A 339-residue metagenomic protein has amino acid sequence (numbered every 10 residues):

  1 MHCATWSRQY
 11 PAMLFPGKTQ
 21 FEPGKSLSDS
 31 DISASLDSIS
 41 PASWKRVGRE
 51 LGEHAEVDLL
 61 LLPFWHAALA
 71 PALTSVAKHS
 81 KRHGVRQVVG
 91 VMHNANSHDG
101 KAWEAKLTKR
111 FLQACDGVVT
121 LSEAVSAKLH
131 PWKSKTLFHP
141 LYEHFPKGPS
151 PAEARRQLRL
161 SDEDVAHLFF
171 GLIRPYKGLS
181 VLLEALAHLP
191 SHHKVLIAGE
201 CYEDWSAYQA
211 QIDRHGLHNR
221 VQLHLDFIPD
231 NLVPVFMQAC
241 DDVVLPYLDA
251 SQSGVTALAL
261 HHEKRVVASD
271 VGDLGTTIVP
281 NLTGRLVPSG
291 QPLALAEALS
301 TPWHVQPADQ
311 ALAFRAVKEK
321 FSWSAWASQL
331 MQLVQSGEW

Functional and structural regions predicted by a protein language model:
M1-H54, C201-D204: N-terminal strand-loop element at the rim of the active site of nucleotide-sugar-dependent glycosyltransferases
W6-R8, K194-Q209, D226: Glycosyltransferase donor-sugar binding loop
Q113-P149: Donor nucleotide-sugar binding/catalytic pocket of nucleotide-sugar-dependent glycosyltransferases
P146-L160: A short helix/loop element that forms part of the nucleotide-sugar donor recognition site in Leloir-type
S161-K177, L183-L186, L196: Conserved donor-binding/catalytic core segment of Leloir-type glycosyltransferases
Y208-N231: Nucleotide-activated donor-binding/catalytic signature segment of Leloir-type glycosyltransferases, i.e., the conserved
D242-L245, A259-L260, R265-A268, I278: Short hydrophobic beta-strand element within catalytic cores of glycosyltransferases and related nucleotide-activated
P280-N281, R285-P292, L299-Q306: Conserved acidic donor-binding segment of nucleotide-sugar-dependent glycosyltransferases
